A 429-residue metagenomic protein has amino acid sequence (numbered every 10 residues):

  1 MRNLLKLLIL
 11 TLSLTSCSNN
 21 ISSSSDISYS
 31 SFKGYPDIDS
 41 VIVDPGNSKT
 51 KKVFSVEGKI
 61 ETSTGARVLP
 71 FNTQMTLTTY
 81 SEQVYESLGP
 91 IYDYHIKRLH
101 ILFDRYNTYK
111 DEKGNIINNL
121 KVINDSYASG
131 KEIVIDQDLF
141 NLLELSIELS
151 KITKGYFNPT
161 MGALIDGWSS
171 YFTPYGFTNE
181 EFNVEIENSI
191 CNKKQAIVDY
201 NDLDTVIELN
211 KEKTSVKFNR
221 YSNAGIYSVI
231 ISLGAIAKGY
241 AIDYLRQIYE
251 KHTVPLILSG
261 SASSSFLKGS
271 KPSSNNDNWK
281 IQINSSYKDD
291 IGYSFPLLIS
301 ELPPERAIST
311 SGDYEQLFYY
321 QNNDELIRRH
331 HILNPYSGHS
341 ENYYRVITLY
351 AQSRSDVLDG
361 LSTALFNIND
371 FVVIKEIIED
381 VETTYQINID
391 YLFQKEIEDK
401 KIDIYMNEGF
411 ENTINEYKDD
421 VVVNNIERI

Functional and structural regions predicted by a protein language model:
M1-N20: Classical Sec-dependent N-terminal signal peptides that target proteins to the secretory pathway
C17-I429: Mature catalytic core of soluble alpha/beta enzymes
